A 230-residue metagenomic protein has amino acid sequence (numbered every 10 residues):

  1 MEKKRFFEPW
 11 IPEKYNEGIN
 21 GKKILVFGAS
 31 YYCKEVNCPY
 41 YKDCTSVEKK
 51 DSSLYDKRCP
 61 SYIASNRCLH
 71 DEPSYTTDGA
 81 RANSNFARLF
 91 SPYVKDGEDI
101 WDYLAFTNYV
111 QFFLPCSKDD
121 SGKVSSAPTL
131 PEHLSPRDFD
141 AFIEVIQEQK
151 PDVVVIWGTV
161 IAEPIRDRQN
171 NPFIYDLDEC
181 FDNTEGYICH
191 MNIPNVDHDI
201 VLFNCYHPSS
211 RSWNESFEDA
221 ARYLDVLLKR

Functional and structural regions predicted by a protein language model:
E2-Q149, V153, T159-E163: A polyanion-binding, active-site-adjacent surface
S126-I143, A162-R230: C-terminal capping/extension of enzyme domains
